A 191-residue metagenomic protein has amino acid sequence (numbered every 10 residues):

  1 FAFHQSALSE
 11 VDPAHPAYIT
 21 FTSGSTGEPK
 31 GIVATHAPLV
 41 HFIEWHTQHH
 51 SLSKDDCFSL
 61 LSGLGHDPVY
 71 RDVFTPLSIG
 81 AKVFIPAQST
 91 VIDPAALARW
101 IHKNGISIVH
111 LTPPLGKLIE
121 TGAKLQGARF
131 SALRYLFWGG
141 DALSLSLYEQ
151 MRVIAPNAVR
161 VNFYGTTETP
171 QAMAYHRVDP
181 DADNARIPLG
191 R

Functional and structural regions predicted by a protein language model:
F1-E44, I85-P86, S131-R191: Adenylate-forming AMP-binding core of the ANL superfamily, especially NRPS adenylation
A7-E10, H49, A98-W100, G127 (+1 more regions): A general structural signal for stabilizing positions within well-ordered secondary structure
K30-S59, H66-S107, H176: Conserved AMP-binding/adenylation subdomain of ANL enzymes
H50, A81, G122-Q126, A155 (+1 more regions): Active-site catalytic pocket residues across diverse enzymes, especially alpha/beta-hydrolases
C57, S107-I108, Y135, V159: Short, Asp-centered acidic motifs that coordinate Mg2+ and/or phosphate in catalytic or ligand-binding sites
L61-G63, A87-Q88, T112-P113, D141 (+1 more regions): Short strand-turn motif at the edge of the Rossmann-like AdoMet-binding core
V91-A98, P113-Q126, Y135-V159: Short gly/Ser/Thr-rich phosphate-binding loop of adenylate-forming enzymes
G105, R129-A132: Short loop/turn motifs at secondary-structure junctions
